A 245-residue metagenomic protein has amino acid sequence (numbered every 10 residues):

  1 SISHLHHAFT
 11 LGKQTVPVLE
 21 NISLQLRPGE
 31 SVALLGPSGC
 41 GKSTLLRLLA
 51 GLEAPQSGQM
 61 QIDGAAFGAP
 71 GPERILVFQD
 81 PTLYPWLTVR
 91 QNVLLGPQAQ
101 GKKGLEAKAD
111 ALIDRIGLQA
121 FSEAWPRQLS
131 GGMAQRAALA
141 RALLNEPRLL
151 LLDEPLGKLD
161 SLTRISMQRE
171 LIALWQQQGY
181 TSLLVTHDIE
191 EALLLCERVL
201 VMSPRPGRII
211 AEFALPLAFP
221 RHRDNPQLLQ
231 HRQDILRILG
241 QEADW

Functional and structural regions predicted by a protein language model:
L35-P37: The feature captures the beta-strand-to-loop junction immediately N-terminal to the Walker
A50: Helix-to-loop junction immediately C-terminal to a conserved catalytic motif
V77, L139: Hydrophobic anchor residue at the start of the ABC signature
R90-Q98, E106, A214: Short helical segment in ABC ATPase nucleotide-binding domains corresponding to the A-loop/adjacent helical element
K103-F121, A173: Conserved ABC ATPase "signature" region
W125-L129, M133: Conserved ABC ATPase signature
L144-R148: A short, proline-enriched helix->beta-strand linker immediately N-terminal to the Walker B motif in ABC-type P-loop
